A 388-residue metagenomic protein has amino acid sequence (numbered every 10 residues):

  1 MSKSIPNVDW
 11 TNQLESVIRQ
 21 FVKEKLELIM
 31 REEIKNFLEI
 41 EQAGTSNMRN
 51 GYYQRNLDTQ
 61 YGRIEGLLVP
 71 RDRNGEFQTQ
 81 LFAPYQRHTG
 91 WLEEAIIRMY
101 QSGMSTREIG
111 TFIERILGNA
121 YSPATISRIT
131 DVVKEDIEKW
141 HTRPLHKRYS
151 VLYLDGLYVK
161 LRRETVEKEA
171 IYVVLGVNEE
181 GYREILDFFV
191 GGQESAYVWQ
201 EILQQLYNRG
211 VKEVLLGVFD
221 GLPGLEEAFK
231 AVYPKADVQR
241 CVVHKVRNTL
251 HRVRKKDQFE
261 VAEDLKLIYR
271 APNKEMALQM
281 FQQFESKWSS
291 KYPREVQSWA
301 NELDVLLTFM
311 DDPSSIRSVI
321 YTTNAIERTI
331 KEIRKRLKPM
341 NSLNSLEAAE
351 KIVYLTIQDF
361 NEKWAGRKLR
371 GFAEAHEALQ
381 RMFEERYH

Functional and structural regions predicted by a protein language model:
M1-A83: Short, conserved DNA-binding cores of transcription-related domains
M1-S4, V17, E32, P234 (+1 more regions): Acidic/histidine-rich catalytic cores and adjacent linkers of DNA breakage/strand-transfer/modification proteins
R63, L68-R73, Q80-Q86, N119 (+7 more regions): RNase H-like nuclease fold core
W91-G103: Short, amphipathic alpha-helical "recognition" segments used to contact nucleic acids or chromatin
R107-G118: DNA-recognition alpha helix
L216-P223, A228-D264: Conserved beta-strand -> loop -> alpha-helix junction used to position metal-binding or nucleic-acid-contacting
